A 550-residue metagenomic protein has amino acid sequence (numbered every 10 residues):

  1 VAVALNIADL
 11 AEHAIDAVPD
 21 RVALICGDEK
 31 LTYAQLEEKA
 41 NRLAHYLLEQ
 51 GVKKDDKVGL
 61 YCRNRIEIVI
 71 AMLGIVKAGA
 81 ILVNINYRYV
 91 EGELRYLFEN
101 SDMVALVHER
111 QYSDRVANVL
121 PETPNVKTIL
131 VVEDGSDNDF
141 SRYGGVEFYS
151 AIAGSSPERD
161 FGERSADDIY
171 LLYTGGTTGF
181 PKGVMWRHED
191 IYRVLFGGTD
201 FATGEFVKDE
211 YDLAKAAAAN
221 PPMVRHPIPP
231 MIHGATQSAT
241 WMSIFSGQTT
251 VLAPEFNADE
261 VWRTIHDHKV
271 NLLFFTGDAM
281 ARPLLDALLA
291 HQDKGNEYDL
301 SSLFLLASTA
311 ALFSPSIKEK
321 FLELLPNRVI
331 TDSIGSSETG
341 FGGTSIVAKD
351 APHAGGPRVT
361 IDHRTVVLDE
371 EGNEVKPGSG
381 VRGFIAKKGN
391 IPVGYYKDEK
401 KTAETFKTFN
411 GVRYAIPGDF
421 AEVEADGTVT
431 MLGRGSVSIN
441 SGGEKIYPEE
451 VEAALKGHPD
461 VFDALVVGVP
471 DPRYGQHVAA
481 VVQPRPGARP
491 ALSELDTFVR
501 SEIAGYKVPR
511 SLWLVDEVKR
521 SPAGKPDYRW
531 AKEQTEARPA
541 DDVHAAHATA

Functional and structural regions predicted by a protein language model:
V3, D20-R65, V69-L73, V90-R95: Conserved AMP-binding/adenylate-forming core of the ANL superfamily
P19, S155-Y173, G179-F180, K215-V224: Conserved pre-ATP/AMP-binding loop-to-beta segment of ANL
T32-A34, I169-G197, F201-E205: Conserved AMP-binding A3 loop
E49-Q50, K77-S150: Structural core segment of the AMP-binding/adenylate-forming
Y89, R95-F98, L106-H108, R263 (+8 more regions): AMP-binding/adenylate-forming catalytic core of the ANL superfamily
V132, A504-K525, H544-A550: AMP-binding/adenylate-forming catalytic domain of the ANL superfamily
Y149, F245-S246, V270-F275, L285-H353 (+2 more regions): Gly/Ser/Thr-rich phosphate-binding loop
Y192-I228, I232-F274, A287, H291-K294: Conserved AMP-binding/adenylation subdomain of ANL enzymes
